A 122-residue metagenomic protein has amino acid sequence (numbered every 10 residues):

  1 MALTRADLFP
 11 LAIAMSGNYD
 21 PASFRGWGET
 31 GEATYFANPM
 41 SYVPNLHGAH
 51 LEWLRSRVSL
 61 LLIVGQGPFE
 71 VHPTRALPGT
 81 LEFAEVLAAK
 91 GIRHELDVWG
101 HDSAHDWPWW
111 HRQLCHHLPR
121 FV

Functional and structural regions predicted by a protein language model:
M1-V122: Non-catalytic cap/lid and distal C-terminal segments of serine-dependent acyl enzymes
